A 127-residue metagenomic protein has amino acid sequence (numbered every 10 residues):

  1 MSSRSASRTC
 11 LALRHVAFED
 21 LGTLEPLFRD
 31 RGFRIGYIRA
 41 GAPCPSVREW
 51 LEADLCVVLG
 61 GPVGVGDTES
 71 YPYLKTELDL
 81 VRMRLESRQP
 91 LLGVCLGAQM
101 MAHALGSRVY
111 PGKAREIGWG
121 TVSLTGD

Functional and structural regions predicted by a protein language model:
A6-L11: Extreme N-terminal starter segment of soluble prokaryotic enzymes
A12, I35-Y37, V109: Conserved beta-strand scaffold positions in the cores of enzyme catalytic domains, especially in NTP/NDP-utilizing
L13-H15, A40, L96: Cofactor-binding loop segments of dinucleotide-utilizing enzymes, especially the Rossmann-like FAD- and NAD(P)+-binding
F18-T23: Short N-terminal binding/cap micro-motifs at the start of the first secondary-structure element
P26-L92: Flexible gly/pro-rich beta->alpha loop and the following alpha-helix that scaffold active-site loops
R84-R108: Catalytic nucleophile loop
L105-D127: Pocket-forming structural segment of enzyme catalytic cores
